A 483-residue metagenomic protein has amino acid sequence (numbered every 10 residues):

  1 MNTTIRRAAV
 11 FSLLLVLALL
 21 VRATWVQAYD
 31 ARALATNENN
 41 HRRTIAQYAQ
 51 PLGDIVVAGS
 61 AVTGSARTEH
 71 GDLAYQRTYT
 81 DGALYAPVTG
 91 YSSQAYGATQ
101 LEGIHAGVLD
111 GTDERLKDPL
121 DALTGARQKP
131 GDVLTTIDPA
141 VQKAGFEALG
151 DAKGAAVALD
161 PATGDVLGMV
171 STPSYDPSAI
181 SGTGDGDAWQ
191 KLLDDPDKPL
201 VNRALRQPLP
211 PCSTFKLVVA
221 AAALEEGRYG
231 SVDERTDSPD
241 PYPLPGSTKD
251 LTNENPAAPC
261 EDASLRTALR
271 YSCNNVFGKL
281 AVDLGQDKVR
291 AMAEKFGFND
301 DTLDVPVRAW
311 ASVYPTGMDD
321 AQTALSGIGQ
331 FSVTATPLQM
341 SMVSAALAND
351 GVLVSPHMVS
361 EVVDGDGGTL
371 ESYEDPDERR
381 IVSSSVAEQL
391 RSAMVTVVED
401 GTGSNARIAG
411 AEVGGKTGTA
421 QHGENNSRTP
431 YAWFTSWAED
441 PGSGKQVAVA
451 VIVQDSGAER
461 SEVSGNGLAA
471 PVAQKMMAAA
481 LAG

Functional and structural regions predicted by a protein language model:
M1-A155, M169-R203, P208: Extracytoplasmic/periplasmic proteins that interact with beta-lactams or build/remodel peptidoglycan
A49-Q50, D151-K153, A162-T163, P430 (+1 more regions): Short, well-ordered loop/turn elements at secondary-structure boundaries
L52-D54, A156-V157, D233, S360: Generic short beta-strand
V56-G59, D160-P161, A348, D364-G365: Short, acidic, Ser/Thr-enriched surface-loop or helix-capping motifs
V166-S213, V218-S456, G465: Beta-lactam-recognizing serine transpeptidase/beta-lactamase-like catalytic domain environment
M340, G465-A478: Short, charged, low-complexity patches
A348, V398, Q474-L481: Short amphipathic alpha-helical signal-transduction/dimerization elements
